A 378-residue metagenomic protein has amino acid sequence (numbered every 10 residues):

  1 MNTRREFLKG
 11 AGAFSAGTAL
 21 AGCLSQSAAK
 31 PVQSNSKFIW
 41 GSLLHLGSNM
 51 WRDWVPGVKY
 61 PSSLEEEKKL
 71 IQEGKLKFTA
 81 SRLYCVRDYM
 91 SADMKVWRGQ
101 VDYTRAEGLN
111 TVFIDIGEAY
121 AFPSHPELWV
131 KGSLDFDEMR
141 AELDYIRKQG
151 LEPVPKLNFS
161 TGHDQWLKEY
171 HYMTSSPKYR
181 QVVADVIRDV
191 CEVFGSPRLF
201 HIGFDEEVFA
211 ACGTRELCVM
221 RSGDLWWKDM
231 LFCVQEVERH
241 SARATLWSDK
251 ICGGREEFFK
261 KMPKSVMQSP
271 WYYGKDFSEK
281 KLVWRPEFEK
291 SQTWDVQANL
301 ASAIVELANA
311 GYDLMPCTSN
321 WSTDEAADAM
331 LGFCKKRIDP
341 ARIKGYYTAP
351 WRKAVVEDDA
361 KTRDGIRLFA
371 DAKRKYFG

Functional and structural regions predicted by a protein language model:
M1, G22-S36: C-terminal segment of N-terminal export signals and the immediately downstream linker at the start of the mature
R4-R5, K9, W40, K156 (+2 more regions): Basic side chains
E6-Q26: N-terminal export signals
F7, F159-K168, A211, R367-G378: A broadly tuned preference for mixed-charge, low-complexity surface segments
K30-F232, E236-E238, A242-T245: Feature activates predominantly on carbohydrate-active enzymes
N110, V193-P197, D205-Y376: Catalytic-core regions of glycoside hydrolase
